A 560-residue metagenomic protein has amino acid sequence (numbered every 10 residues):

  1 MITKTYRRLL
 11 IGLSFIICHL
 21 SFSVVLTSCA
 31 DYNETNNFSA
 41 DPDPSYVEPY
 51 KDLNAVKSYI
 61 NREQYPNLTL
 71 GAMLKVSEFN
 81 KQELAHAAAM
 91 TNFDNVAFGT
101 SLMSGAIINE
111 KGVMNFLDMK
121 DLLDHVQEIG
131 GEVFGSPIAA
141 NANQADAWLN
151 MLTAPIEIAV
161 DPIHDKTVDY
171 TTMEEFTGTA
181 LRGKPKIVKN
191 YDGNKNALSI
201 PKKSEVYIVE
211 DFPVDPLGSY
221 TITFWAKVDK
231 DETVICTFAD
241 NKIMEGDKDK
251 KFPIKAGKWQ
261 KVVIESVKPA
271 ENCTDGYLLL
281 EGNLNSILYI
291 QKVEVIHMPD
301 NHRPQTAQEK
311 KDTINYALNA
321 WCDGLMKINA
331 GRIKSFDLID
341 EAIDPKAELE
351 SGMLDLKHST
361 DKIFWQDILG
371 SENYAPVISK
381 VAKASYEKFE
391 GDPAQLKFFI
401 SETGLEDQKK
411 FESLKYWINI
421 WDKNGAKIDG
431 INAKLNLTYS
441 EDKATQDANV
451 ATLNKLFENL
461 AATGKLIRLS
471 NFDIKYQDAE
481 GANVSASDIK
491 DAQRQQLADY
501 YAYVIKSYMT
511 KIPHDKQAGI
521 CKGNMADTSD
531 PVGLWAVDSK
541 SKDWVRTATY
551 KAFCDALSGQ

Functional and structural regions predicted by a protein language model:
M1-I2, C18-Y59: Bacterial Sec-dependent N-terminal signal peptides
T35-S39, D161-D169, K268, N283-T313 (+5 more regions): Extracellular polysaccharide-targeting segments
Q64-K120, H125-Q127, G131-E132, P137-E157 (+5 more regions): N-terminal substrate-binding region of glycoside hydrolase catalytic domains
M151-P162, T306-I339, Y374, I378-A384 (+3 more regions): An active-site-proximal structural segment forming one wall of the substrate-binding cleft that immediately precedes
L152, D300-A307, A347, S351-I368 (+2 more regions): Aromatic-rich peripheral "rim/lid" segments of glycoside hydrolase catalytic domains that contact and position glycan
P162-F176, L198, K202-T233, Q260-V267 (+2 more regions): Extra-cytoplasmic beta-strand recognition segments
G183-S204: Short carbohydrate-recognition loop motifs
K242-T274, L284-Y289: Extracellular carbohydrate recognition and processing domains and analogous Trp-centered ligand-binding platforms
